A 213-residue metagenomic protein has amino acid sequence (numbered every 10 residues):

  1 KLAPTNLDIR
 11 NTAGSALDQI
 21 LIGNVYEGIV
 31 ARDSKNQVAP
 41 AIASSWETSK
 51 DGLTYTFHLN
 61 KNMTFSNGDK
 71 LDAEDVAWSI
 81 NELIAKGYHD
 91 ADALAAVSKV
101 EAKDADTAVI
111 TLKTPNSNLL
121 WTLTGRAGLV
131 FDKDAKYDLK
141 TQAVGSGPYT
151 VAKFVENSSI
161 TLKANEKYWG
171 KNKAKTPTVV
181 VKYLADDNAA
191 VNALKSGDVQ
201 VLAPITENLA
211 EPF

Functional and structural regions predicted by a protein language model:
K1-A3, T54-F57, V76-S79, A108-I110 (+3 more regions): Short, well-ordered beta-strand elements
K1-K50, V144-G145: N-terminal lobe/hinge region of extracytoplasmic solute-binding protein
P4-N11, Q37-A39, N118-W121, S159-T161 (+2 more regions): Short, solvent-exposed loop/turn elements at domain surfaces
L7-I9, R32, T64, G87-Y88 (+2 more regions): Pocket-flanking alpha-helical
S44-G87, K103, V109, A193-S196: Aromatic- and charge-enriched surface segment that lines or borders ligand/interaction sites
D92-K133, K153: Surface-exposed binding/hinge segments that line and control ligand-binding clefts or catalytic entry sites
L123-A174, T178: Gly/Pro-rich hinge or "lid" segments in bacterial periplasmic/extracellular proteins
Y137, K167-P212: Ligand-site clamp/hinge motif
